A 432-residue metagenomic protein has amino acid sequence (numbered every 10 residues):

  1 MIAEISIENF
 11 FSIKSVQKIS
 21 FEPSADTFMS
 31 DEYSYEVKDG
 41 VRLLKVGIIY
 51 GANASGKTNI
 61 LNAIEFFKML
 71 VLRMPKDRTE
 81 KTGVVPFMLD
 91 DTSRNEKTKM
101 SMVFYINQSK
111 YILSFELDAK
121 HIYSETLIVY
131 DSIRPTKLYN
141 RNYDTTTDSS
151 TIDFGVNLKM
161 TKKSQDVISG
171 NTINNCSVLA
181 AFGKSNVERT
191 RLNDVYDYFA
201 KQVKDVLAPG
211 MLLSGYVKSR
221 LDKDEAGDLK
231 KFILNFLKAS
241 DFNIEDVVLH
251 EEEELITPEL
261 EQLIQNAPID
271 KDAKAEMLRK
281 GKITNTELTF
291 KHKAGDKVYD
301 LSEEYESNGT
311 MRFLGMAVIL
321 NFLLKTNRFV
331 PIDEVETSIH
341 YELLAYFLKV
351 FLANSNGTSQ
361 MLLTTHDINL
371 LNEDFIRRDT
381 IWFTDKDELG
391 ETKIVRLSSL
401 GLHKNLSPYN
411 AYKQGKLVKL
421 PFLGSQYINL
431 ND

Functional and structural regions predicted by a protein language model:
M1-E4, Y346-D432: C-terminal lobe/lid and adjacent interdomain/linker elements of RecA-like ASCE P-loop ATPase modules
M1-F66, D432: Pre-Walker A-like glycine/lysine-rich segment at the N-terminus of P-loop NTPase domains
F10, E334-I339, I368: Conserved Walker B
S34-I48, A52, L61-L113, D118-I122: Conserved P-loop NTP-binding catalytic core
V41-R42, S93-N95, Y105-N107, N321-L324 (+2 more regions): Conserved catalytic network of the ASCE P-loop NTPase/AAA+ motor domain
V46-Y50, Q265-N321, F329, V335-I339: Conserved ABC ATPase signature
I112-P258: Electropositive, glycine-dotted interaction segments that contact anionic polymers or phosphate-rich ligands
H340-A345: Short alpha-helix of the ABC ATPase nucleotide-binding domain corresponding to the H-loop/switch region
